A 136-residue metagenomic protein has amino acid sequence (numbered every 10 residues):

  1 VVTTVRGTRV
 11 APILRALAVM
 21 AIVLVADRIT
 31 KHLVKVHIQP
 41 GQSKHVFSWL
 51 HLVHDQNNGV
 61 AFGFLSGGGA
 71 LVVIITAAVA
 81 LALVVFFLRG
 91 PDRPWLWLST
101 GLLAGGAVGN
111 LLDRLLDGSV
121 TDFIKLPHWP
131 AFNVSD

Functional and structural regions predicted by a protein language model:
V1-S135: Alpha-helical transmembrane bundles and membrane-interface segments of multipass inner-membrane proteins
